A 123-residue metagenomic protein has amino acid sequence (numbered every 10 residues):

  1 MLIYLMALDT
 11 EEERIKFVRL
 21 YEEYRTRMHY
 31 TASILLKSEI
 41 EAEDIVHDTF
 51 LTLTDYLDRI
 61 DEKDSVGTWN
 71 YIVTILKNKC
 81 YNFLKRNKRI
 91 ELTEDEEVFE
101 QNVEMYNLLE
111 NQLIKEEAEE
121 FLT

Functional and structural regions predicted by a protein language model:
M1-R27, I34, D58: N-terminal module of bacterial RNA polymerase sigma factors
D9, F50-V66, R86-N87: Sigma70-family region 2
I15, I40, V66-N70, Q112 (+1 more regions): Conserved catalytic/ATP-binding subdomain
Y21, E39-R59: Conserved RNAP core-binding helix
Y21, R25, F50, A118-L122: Hydrophobic alpha-helical core bundles mediating ligand binding, dimerization, or RNAP-core interactions
Y30, D44-L51, V66-N78: Structural recognition of an alpha-helix C-terminal capping motif at a helix-to-coil junction
V73-E94: Arg/Lys-rich amphipathic alpha helix in sigma70-family domain 2
V103-T123: Amphipathic alpha-helical segment used for protein-protein interaction
